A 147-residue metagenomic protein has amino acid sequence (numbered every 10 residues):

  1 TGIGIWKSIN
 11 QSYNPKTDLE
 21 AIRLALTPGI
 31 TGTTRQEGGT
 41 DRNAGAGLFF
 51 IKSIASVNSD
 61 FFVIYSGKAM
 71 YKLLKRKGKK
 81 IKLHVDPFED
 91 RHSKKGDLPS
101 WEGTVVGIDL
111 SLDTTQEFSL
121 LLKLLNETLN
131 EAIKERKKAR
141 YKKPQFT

Functional and structural regions predicted by a protein language model:
T1-G4: Glycine-rich acidic phosphate-binding loop
S8-I9: Structured extramembrane domains adjacent to transmembrane segments
S12-L19, R23-R42, S53-T147: Flexible, glycine-/charge-rich segments associated with ATP-binding catalytic modules
